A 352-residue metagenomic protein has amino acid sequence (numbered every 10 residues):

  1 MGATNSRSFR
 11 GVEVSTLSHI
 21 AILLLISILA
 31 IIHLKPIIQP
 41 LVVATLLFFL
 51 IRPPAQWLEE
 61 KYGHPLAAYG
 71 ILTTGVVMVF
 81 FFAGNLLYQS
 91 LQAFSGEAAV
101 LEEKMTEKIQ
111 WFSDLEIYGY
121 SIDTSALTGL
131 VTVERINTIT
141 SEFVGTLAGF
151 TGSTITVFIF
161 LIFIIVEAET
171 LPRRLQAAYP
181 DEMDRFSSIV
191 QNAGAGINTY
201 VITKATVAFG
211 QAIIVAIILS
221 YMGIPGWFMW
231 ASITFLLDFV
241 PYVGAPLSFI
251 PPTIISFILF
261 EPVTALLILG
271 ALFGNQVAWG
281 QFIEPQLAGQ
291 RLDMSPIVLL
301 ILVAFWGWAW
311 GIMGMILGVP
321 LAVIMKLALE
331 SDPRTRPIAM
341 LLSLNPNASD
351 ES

Functional and structural regions predicted by a protein language model:
M1-Q89, L161, L327-S352: Anchoring transmembrane alpha helix of integral membrane proteins
G2-A3, P54-Y62, A67-G70, F82-T156 (+2 more regions): Juxtamembrane membrane-interface segments in integral membrane proteins
N5-L17, A126, N198-T203, S220-M222 (+2 more regions): Short, amphipathic, aromatic/basic-enriched membrane-interface segments that mark the entry/exit of transmembrane
F9-S27, L86-I109, E142-F158, G210-S220 (+2 more regions): Hydrophobic alpha-helical transmembrane segments
G11, S15, I31-K35, A55 (+6 more regions): Alpha-helical membrane-interface segments at transmembrane helix boundaries
P36-V43, Y221-S232, F260-L267, M294-L299 (+1 more regions): Membrane-water interface of transmembrane alpha-helices in multipass transporters/channels
G149-F257, P262-G270: Alpha-helical transmembrane segments and their immediate interhelical loop/hinge regions in multi-pass membrane
L266-S352: Hydrophobic alpha-helical transmembrane segments of membrane transport and translocation systems, primarily multi-pass
